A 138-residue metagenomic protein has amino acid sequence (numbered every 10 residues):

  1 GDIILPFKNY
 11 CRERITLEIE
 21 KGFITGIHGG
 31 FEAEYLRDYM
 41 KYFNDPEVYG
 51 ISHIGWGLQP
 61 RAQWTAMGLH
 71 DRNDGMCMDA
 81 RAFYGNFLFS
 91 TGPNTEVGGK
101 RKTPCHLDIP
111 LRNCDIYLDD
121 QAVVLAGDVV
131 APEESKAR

Functional and structural regions predicted by a protein language model:
G1-R138: Metal/cofactor-centered catalytic core regions of large enzymes
